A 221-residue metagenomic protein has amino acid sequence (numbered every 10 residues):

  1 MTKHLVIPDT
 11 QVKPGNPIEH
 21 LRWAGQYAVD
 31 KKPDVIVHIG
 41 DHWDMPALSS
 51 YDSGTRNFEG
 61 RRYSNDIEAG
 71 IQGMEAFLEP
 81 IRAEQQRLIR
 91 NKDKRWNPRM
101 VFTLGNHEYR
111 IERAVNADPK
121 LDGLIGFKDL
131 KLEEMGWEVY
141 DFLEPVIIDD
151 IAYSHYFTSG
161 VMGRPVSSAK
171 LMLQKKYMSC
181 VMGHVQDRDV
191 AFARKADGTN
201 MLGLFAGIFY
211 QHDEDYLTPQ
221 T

Functional and structural regions predicted by a protein language model:
M1-E75, R82: N-terminal active-site segment of His-dependent metallophosphoesterases
M1-L5, P145-A152: Beta-strand-turn-beta hairpins that frame and shape the catalytic cleft of phosphate-ester-processing enzymes
P8-Q11, G40-W43, N106-E108, Y156-T158 (+2 more regions): Active-site metal-binding loops of divalent metal-dependent hydrolases
N16-P17, P46-S50, I111-N116, R164-P165 (+1 more regions): A short acidic (Asp/Glu
I36, M100-F102, G203: Hydrophobic/aromatic residues located in beta-strands of well-ordered beta-sheets within soluble catalytic
L48-Y140: Active-site neighborhood of divalent metal-dependent phosphoester bond hydrolases
Y109-E112, L121-L130, I151-Y156, G160-K170: Core alpha/beta structural scaffold of self-assembling particle/tube/pore-forming proteins
S154-T221: Conserved beta-sheet core of the metallophosphoesterase superfamily
